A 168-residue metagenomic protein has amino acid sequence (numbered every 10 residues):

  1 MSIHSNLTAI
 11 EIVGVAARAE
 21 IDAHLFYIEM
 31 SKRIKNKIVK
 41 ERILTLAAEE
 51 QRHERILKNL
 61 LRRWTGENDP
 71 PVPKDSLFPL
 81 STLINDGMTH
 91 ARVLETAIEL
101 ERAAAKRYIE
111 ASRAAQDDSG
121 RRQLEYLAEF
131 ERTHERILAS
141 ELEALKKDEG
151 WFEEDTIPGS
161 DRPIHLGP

Functional and structural regions predicted by a protein language model:
M1-P168: Non-heme di-metal
